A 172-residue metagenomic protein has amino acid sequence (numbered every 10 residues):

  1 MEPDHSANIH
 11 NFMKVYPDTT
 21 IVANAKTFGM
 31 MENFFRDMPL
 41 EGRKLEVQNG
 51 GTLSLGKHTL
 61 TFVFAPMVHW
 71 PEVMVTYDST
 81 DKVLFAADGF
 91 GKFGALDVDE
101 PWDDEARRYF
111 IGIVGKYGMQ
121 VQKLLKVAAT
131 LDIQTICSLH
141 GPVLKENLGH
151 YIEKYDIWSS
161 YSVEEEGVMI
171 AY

Functional and structural regions predicted by a protein language model:
M1-L53, Y155: Active-site HxH/HxHxD metal-binding segment of metal-dependent hydrolases
H5-N8, Y117-Q120, L124, Y151: General structural feature for long, well-ordered alpha-helical segments within catalytic domains of soluble enzymes
N8-F12, N33-R36, G89, L96-V98 (+1 more regions): Short acidic, glycine/serine/threonine-rich loops at helix termini
A25, F34, L40-K82: Gly/lys/ser-thr-rich phosphate-binding loops in alpha/beta enzymes that coordinate phosphoanhydride or phosphate groups
T59-E146: Metallo-beta-lactamase
H140-E165: Terminal amphipathic helices with adjacent charged low-complexity linkers/tails
G167-Y172: Short hydrophobic beta-strand segments
